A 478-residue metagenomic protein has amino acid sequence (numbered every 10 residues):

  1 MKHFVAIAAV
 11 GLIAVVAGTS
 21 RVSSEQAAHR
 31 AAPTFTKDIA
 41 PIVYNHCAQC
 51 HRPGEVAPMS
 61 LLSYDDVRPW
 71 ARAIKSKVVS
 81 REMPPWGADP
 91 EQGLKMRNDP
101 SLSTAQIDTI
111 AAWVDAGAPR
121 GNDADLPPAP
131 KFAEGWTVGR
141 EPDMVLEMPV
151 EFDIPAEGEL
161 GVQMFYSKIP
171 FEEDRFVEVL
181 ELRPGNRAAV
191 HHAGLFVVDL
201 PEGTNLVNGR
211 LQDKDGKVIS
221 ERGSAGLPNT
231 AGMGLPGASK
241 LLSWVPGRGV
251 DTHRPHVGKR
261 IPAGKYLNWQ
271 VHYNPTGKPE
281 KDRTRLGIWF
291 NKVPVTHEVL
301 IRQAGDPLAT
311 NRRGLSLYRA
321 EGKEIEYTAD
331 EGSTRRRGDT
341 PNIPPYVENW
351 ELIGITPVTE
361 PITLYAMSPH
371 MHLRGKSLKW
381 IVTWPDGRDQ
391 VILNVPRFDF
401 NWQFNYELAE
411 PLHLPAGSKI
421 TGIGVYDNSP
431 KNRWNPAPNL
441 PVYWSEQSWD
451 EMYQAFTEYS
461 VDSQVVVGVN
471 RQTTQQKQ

Functional and structural regions predicted by a protein language model:
M1-F4: Positively charged n-region of N-terminal signal peptides that target proteins for export
I7-A17: Bacterial N-terminal signal peptides
A9, C47, V56, D199 (+1 more regions): Active-site-proximal flexible loops/turns
V10-G11, M59, S239: Intrinsic-disorder/low-complexity peptide segments enriched for small residues
A17-E172, V179, R183, G264-Q270 (+1 more regions): Aromatic- and Gly/Pro-enriched helix-to-coil junctions and flexible linker segments
V138-G468, Q472, K477: His-enriched metal-coordination microenvironments in redox/metal-binding proteins
